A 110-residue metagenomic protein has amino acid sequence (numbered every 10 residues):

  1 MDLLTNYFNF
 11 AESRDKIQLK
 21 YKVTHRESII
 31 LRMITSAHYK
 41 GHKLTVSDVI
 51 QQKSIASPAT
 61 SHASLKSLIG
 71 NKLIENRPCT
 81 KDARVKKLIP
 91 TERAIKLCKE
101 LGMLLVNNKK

Functional and structural regions predicted by a protein language model:
L4-M33: Short alpha-helical segments that sit at the start of domains
R14-D15, K99-K110: Amphipathic alpha-helical dimerization/coiled-coil segments that flank or bridge DNA-binding/regulatory modules
H25-I29, L44, T60-A63: Short, well-structured alpha-helical interface segments that form or flank functional binding sites
I34-H38: Short helix-to-turn junction characteristic of helix-turn-helix DNA-binding domains, especially the helix
K40-Q52: Short acidic, hydrophobic short linear motifs in intrinsically disordered regions
I55-G70: Short amphipathic alpha-helical interaction segments
I69-C79: A short, conserved structural fragment
C79-G102: Short, cationic-aromatic polyanion-contact patches
